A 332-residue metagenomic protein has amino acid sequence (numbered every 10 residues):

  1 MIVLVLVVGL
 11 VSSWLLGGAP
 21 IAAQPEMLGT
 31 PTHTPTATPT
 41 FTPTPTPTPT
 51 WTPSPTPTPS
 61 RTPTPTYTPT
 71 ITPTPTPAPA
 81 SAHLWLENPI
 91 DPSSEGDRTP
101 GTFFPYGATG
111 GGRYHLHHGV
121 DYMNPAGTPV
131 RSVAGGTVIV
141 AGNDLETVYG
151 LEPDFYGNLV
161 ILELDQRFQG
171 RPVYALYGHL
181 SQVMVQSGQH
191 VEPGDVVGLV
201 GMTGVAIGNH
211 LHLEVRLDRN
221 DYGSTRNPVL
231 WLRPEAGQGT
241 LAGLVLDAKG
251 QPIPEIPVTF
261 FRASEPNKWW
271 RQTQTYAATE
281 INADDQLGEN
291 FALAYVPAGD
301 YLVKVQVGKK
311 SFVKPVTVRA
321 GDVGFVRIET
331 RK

Functional and structural regions predicted by a protein language model:
M1-A23: Sec-dependent N-terminal signal peptides
A19-D91: Ser/Thr-rich, Proline-interspersed low-complexity disordered segments
Y67-L159, E163-R167, P193, M202 (+7 more regions): Surface-exposed, glycine-biased beta-strand/turn segments
Y114, T128, G204-I207, L211-H212 (+2 more regions): Beta-strand-rich domain onsets/edges
T128, V183-D195: Acidic, glycine-anchored pre-beta loop/turn
Y177, A292-A294: Hydrophobic core positions of the immunoglobulin-like beta-sandwich fold
S264-N290: Short, acidic Ser/Thr/Gly-rich low-complexity loop/linker segments typical of extracellular and cell-surface proteins
